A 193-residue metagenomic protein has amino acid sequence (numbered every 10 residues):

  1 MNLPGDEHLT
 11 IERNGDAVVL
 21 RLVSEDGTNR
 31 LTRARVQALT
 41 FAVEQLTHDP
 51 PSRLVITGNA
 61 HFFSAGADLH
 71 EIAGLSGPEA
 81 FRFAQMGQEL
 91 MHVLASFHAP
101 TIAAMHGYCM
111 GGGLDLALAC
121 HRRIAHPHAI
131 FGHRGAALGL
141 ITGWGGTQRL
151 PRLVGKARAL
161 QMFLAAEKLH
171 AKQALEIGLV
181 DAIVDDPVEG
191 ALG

Functional and structural regions predicted by a protein language model:
M1-T57, H92: Conserved CoA-thioester-binding segment of acyl-CoA-metabolizing enzymes
M1-V23, M162-G193: Amphipathic alpha-helical segments at domain termini/boundaries
I56, D68, L116-L118, A174: Hydrophobic/aromatic residues within transmembrane alpha-helices of multi-pass small-molecule transporters
T57, A104-M105, R134: Structural motif
G58-H92, A137-L140: Glycine- (often His-adjacent) and acidic-residue-rich active-site loop that binds/positions the CoA thioester
L90, M110-F163, I177, A191: CoA-thioester-processing core
H98-Y108: A short, small-residue-rich loop immediately preceding and capping a beta-strand
T101, R123-I124, I183: Short, well-ordered beta-strand core segments
